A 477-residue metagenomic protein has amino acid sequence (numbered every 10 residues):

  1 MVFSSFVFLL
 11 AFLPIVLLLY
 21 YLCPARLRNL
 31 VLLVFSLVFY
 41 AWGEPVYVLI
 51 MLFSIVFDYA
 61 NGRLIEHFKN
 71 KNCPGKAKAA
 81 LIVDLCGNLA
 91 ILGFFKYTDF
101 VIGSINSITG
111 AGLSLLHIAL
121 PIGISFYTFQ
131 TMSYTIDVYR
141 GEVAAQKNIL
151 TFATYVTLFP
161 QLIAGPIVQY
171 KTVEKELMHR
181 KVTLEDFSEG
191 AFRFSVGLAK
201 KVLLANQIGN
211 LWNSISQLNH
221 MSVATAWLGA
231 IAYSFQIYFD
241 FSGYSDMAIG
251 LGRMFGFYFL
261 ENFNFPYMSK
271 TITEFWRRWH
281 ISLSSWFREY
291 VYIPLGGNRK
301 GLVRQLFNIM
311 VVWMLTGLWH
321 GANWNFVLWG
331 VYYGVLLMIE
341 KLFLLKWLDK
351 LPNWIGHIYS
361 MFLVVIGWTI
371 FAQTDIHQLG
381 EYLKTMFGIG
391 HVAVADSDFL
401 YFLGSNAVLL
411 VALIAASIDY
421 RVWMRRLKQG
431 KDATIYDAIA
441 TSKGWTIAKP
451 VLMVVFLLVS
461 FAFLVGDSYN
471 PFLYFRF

Functional and structural regions predicted by a protein language model:
M1-R476: Membrane-embedded transmembrane alpha-helical bundles that form the catalytic cores of multi-pass lipid-modifying
